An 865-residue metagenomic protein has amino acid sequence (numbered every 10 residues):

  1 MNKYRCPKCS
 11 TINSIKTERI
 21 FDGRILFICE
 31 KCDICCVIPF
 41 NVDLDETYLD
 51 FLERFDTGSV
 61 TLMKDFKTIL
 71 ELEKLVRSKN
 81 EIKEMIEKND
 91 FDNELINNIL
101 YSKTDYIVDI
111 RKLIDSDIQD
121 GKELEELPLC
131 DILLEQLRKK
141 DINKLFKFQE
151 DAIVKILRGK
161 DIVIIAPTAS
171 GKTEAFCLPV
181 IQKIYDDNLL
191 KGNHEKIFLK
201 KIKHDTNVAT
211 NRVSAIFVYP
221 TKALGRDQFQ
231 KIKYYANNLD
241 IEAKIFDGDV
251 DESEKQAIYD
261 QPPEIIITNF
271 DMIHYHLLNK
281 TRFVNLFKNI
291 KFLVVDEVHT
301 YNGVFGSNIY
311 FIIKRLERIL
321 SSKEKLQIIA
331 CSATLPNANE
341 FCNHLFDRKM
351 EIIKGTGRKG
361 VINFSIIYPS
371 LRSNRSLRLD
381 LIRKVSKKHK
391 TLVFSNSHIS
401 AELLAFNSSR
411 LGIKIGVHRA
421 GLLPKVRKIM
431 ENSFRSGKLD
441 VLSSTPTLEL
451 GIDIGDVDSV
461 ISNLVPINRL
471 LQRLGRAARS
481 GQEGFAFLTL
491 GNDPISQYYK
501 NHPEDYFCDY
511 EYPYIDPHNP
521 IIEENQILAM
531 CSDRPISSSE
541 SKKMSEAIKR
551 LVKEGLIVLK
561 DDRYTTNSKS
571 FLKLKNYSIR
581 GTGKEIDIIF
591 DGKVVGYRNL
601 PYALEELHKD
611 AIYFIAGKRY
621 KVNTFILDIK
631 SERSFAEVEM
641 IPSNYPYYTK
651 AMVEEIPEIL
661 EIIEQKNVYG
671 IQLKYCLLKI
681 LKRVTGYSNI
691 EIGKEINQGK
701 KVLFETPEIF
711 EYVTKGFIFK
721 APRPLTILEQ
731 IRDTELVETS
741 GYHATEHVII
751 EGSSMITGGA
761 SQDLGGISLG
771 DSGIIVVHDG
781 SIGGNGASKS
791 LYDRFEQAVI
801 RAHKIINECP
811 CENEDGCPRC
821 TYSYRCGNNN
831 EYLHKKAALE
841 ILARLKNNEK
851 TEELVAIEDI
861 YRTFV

Functional and structural regions predicted by a protein language model:
D45-K147, D161, L199-K200: Helicase-associated low-complexity/disordered flanking segments
S214-G225, I382-S408: Conserved strand-helix element at the start of the C-terminal RecA-like helicase core
K244-K255, D271, N396-I399, G416-K428 (+1 more regions): Conserved helicase motor
G248-N289: Conserved helix/coil segment N-terminal to the catalytic DExD/H
D271-H274, T281-L320: SF2 helicase catalytic motif II
N339-S397: Conserved interdomain linker/interface between the two RecA-like ATPase lobes of SF2 helicase motors
G412-I413, A420-K428, G437-D440, T445-P494: Conserved RecA-like helicase motor core of SF1/SF2 enzymes
P466, E483-A486, N492-D509, Q526-E540 (+4 more regions): Extended Lys/Arg-rich polyanion-binding regions
